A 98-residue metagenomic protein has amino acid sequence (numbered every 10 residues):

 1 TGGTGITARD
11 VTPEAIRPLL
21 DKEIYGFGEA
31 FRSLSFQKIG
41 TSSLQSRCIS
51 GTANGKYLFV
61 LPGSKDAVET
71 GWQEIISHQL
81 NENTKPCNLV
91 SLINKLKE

Functional and structural regions predicted by a protein language model:
T1-E98: Non-catalytic beta/alpha edge segments that cap or flank active sites
